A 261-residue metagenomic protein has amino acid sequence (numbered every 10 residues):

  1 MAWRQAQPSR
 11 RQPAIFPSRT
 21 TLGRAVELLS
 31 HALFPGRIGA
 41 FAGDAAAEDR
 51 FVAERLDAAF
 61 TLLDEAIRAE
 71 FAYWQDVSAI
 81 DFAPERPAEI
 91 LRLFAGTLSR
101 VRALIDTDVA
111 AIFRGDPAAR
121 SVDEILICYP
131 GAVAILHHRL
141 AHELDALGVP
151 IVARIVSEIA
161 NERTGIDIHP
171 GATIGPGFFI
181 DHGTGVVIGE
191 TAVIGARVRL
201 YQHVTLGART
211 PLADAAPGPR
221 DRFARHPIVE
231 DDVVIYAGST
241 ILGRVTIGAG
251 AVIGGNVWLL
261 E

Functional and structural regions predicted by a protein language model:
M1-E158: Terminal amphipathic alpha-helical/low-complexity segments used for targeting or macromolecular assembly
N161-E261: Structural signal for interior beta-strand "rungs" in well-ordered beta-sheet cores of soluble enzyme domains
